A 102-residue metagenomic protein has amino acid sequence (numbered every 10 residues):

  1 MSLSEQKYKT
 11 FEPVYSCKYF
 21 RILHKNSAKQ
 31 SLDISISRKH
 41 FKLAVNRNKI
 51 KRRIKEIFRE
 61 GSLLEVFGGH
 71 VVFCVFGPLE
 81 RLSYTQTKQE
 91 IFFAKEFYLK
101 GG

Functional and structural regions predicted by a protein language model:
M1-G102: Positively charged, solvent-exposed patches that mediate nucleic-acid binding
